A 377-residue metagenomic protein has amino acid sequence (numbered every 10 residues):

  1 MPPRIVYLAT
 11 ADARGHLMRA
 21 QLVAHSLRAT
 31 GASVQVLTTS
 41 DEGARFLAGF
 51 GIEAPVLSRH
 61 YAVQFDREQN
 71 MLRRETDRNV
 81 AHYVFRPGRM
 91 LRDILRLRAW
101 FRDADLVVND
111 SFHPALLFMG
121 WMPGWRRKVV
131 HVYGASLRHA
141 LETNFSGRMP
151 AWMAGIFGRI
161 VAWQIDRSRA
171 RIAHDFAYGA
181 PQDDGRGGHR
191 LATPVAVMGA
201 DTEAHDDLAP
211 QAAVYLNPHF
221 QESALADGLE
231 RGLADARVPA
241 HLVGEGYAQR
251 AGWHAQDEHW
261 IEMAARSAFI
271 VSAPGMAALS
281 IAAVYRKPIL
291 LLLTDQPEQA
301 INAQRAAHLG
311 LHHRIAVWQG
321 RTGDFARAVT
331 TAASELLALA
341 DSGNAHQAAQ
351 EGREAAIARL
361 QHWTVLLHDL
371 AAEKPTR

Functional and structural regions predicted by a protein language model:
P3, A11, T30, Q35-H82 (+1 more regions): Conserved nucleotide-sugar phosphate-binding/catalytic loop shared by glycosyltransferases and other
L8-A9, Y133-A135, P150-A154, H174-Y178 (+3 more regions): Active-site donor-nucleotide binding/catalytic segment of nucleotide-sugar enzymes
A9-Q21, E222-S223: A short, glycine/small-residue-rich beta-strand->loop->alpha-helix junction that serves as a flexible
R73-L116: Conserved nucleotide-sugar donor-binding subdomain of glycosyltransferases
W125-L191: Active-site-proximal region of nucleotide-activated glycan assembly enzymes, centered on histidine/acidic-rich loops
V243-Y285: Donor nucleotide-activated moiety binding/catalytic core segment of transferases that use nucleotide-activated donors
A278-L279, A283-L337: Catalytic binding pocket for nucleotide-activated donors in carbohydrate/polymer assembly enzymes
A326-R377: C-terminal amphipathic helix plus adjacent low-complexity, charged tail appended to glycosyltransferase catalytic
